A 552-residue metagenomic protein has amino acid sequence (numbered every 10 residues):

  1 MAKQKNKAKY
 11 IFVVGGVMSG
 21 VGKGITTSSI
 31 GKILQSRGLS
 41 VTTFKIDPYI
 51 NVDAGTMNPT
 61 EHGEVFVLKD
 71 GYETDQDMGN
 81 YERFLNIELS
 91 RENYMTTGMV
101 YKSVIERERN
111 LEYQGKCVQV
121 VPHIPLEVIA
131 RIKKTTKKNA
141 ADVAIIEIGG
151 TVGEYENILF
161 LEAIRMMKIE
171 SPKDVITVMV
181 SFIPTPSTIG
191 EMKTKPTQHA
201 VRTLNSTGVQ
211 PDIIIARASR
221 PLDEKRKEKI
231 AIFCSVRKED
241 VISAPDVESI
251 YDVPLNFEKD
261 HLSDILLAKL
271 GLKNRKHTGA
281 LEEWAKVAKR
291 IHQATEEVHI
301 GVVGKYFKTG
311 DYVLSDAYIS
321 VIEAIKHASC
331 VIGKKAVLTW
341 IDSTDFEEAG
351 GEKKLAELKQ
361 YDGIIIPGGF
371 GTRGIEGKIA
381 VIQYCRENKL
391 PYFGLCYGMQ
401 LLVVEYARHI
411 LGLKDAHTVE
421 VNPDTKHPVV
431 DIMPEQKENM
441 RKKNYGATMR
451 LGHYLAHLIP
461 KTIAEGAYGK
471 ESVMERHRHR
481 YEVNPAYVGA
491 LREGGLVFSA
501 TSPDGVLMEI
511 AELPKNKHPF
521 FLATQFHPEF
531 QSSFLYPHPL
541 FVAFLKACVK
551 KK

Functional and structural regions predicted by a protein language model:
M1-K334, T344-G363, G371, K378-Y384 (+3 more regions): Flexible phosphate-sensing "switch/lid" loops adjacent to ATP/NTP-binding sites across phosphate-transfer
K3, R290-A294, K354-A356, V421 (+3 more regions): Replace "in large, NTP-powered and nucleic-acid-processing enzymes" with "in large, NTP-powered factors and other
G15, K45, A218, P245 (+12 more regions): Active-site proximal loops enriched in glycine and acidic residues that flank catalytic Cys/His/Asp and coordinate
G24, S28-K32, S36, I325 (+6 more regions): Cysteine-nucleophile active-site neighborhood
A54, E61-D70, V247-Y251, I366 (+5 more regions): Short beta-alpha connecting loops at secondary-structure transitions that line or flank enzyme active sites
T56-P59, K229, A407-I410, P514-N516: Short low-complexity, flexible loop/linker segments enriched in glycine and/or proline with clustered acidic
T309-L314, C330-K334, E348-G351, R373-G377 (+8 more regions): Extended hydrophobic-aromatic, low-complexity segments
L451-K552: C-terminal and late-domain segments of enzyme folds
